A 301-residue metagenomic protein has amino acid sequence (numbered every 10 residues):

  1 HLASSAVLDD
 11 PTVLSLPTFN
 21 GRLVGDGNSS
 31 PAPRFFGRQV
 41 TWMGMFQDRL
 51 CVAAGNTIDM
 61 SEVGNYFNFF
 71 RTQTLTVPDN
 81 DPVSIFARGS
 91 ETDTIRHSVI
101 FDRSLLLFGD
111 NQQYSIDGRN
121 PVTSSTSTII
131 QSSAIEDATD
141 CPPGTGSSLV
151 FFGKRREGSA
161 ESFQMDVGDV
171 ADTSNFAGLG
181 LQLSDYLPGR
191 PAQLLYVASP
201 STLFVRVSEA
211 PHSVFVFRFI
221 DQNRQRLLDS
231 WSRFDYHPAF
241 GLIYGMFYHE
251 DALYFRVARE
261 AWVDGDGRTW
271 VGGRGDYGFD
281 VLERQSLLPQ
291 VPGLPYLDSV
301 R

Functional and structural regions predicted by a protein language model:
H1-V13, R34-M60: Low-complexity, highly charged intrinsically disordered N-terminal segments that act as targeting/localization
V7-G25, A53-D81, I116-V122: Beta-propeller domains
S15-R38, T74-E91, A177-L187: A short helix->beta-strand "capping" segment at the edge of beta-propeller domains
A32-Q47, A87-D102, A138-R156, L183-T202 (+2 more regions): Structural signature of eukaryotic scaffold interfaces centered on beta-propeller domains
M43-D79, T128-F151, E157-G158: Carboxylate/His-rich catalytic cores and anion/metal-binding grooves
N56, N111, R119, R156 (+2 more regions): Residue-level signature of beta-propeller blades and closely related beta-rich strand-turn architectures in secreted
Y114-S115, F215: WD40 beta-propeller blade core
G158-A160, Q164-R301: Beta-sheet repeat architectures centered on beta-propellers
